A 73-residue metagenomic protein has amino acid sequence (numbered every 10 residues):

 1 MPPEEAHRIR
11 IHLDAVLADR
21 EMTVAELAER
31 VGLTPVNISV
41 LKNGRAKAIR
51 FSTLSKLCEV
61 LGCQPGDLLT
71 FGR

Functional and structural regions predicted by a protein language model:
M1-M22: A short, Lys/Arg-rich alpha-helix, primarily the initiator
A18, E29, E59: Alpha-helical residues within the helix-turn-helix
E21-V40: Short alpha-helical DNA-recognition segment
T34, R45, G72: The DNA-recognition helices of helix-turn-helix-type DNA-binding domains
K42, T53, G72: DNA major-groove recognition helix of helix-turn-helix
R45-K56: Short, basic-rich loop-to-helix N-cap that marks the start of a DNA-contacting helix
G62-R73: Short C-terminal boundary/hinge segments that cap the last helix of small helical domains
